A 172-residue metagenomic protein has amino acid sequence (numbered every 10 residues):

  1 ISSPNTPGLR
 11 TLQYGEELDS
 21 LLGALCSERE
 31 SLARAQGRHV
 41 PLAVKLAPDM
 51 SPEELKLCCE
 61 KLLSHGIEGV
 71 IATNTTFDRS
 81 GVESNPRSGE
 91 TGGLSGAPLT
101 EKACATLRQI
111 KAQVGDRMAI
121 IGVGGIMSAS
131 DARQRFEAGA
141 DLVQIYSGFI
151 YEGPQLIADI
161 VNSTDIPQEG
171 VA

Functional and structural regions predicted by a protein language model:
I1-A33, K45: Loop-centered beta-sheet repeat module
S2-P4, P41, K45-D49, T73-F77 (+2 more regions): Active-site beta-loop-alpha junctions enriched in small/polar residues
P4-Q13, E17, K61-D116, L156: Glycine/Thr-rich beta-alpha phosphate-binding loop at enzyme active sites
G15-C26, L55-E60, C104-R108, A132 (+2 more regions): Generic structural signal for well-ordered alpha-helices, preferentially at hydrophobic/aromatic core positions
L32-M50, I110-G122: Short beta-strand/loop segments at the ligand-binding rim of alpha/beta enzyme cores
M50-S64, A112-D116, I126-V143: Catalytic cores of alpha/beta
G69-F77, I126, A132-D159: Glycine-rich phosphate-binding active-site loops on the catalytic face of alpha/beta enzymes
S80-G92, L142, S147-A172: C-terminal helical cap(s) of enzyme catalytic domains, especially alpha/beta-barrels
